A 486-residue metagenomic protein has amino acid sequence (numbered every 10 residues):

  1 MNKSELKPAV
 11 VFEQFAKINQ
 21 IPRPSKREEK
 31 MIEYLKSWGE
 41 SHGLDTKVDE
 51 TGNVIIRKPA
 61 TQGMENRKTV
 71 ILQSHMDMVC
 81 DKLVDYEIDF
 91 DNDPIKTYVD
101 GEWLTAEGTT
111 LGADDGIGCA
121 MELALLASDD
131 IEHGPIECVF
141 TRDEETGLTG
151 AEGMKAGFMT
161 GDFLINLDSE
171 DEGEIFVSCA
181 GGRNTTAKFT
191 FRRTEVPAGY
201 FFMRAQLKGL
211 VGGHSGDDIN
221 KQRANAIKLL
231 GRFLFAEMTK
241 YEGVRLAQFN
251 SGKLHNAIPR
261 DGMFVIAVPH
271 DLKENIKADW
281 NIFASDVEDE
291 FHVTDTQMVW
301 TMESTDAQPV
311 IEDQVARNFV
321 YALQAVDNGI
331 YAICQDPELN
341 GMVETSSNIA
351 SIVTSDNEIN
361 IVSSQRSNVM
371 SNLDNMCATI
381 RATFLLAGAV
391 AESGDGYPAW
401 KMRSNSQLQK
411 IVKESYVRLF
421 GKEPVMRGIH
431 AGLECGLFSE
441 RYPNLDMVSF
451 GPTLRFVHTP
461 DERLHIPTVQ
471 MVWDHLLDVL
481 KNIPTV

Functional and structural regions predicted by a protein language model:
N2-E102: Acidic/His- and Gly-rich active-site-bordering loop/insert found across diverse amide/peptide-bond hydrolases
K7-V11, E344-N357, F420-D478: Zn-dependent metallopeptidase/amidohydrolase metal-coordination segment
K36, G157, R223-K240, H270-K273 (+5 more regions): His/Asp/Glu-rich mid-to-C-terminal helical/loop segments that flank catalytic regions of hydrolases
M64-T146, A151-D162, N184, F202 (+5 more regions): Active-site metal-coordination/substrate-binding segment of hydrolases, especially metallo-dependent peptidases
M76-M78, V139-G147, S169-E172, V211 (+1 more regions): Acidic, glycine-rich active-site loops and adjacent beta-strand->loop/helix elements that engage anionic groups
E102-T105, E145-T146, E152, A156-R366: Midchain, well-structured core segments that form catalytic/ion-binding scaffolds
N225-I227, R232-F249, M402-L445: Active-site-adjacent substrate-binding region of metalloamidase/peptidase-like peptide-processing proteins
M342-A431: Substrate-recognition/cap regions that form aromatic- and gly/pro-loop-enriched pockets for small-molecule ligands
